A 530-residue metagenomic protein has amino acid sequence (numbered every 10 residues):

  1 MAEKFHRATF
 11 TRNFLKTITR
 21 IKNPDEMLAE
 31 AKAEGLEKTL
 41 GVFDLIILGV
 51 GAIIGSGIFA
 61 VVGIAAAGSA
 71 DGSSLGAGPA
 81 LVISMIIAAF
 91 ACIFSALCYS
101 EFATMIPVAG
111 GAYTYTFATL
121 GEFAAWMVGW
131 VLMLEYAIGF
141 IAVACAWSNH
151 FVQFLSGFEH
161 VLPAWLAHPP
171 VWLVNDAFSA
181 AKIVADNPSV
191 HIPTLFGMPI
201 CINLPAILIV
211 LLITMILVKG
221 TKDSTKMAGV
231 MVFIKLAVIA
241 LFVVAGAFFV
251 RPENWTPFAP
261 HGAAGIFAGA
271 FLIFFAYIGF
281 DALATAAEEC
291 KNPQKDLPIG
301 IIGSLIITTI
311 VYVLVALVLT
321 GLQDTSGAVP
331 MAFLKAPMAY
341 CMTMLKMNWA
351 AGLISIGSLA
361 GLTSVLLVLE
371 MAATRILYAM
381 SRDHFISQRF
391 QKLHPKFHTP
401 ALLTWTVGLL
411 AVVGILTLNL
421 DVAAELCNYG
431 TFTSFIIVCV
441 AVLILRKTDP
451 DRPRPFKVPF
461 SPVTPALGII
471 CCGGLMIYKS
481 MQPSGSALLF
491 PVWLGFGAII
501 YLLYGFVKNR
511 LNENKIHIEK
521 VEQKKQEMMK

Functional and structural regions predicted by a protein language model:
M1-G63, A67-G78, V82, C92-I93 (+5 more regions): Membrane-interface "cap" regions at the ends of multi-pass membrane proteins
K22-N23, A29-E37, A70, L81-V82 (+4 more regions): Helix-loop-helix junctions that connect adjacent transmembrane segments in multi-pass membrane transporters
V42, N203-I207, K291-K295, I299 (+5 more regions): Loop-to-transmembrane helix boundary motifs in multi-pass membrane proteins
I58-A180, N187-P188, I307, G485 (+1 more regions): Extracellular loop-to-transmembrane helix junctions
F59-V62, V108, V131-N149, L272 (+6 more regions): Membrane-helix boundary/coupling elements in multi-pass transport proteins
G63-V82, L132, V143-N149, L155 (+7 more regions): Transmembrane helix-loop boundary segments of multi-pass membrane transporters
M198-C201, I213, P260, R389-A401 (+3 more regions): C-terminal membrane-solvent junction of multi-pass transporters and transport-like membrane proteins
E425-L426, G430-T431, F460-K530: A generic transmembrane alpha-helix motif of multi-pass inner-membrane proteins
